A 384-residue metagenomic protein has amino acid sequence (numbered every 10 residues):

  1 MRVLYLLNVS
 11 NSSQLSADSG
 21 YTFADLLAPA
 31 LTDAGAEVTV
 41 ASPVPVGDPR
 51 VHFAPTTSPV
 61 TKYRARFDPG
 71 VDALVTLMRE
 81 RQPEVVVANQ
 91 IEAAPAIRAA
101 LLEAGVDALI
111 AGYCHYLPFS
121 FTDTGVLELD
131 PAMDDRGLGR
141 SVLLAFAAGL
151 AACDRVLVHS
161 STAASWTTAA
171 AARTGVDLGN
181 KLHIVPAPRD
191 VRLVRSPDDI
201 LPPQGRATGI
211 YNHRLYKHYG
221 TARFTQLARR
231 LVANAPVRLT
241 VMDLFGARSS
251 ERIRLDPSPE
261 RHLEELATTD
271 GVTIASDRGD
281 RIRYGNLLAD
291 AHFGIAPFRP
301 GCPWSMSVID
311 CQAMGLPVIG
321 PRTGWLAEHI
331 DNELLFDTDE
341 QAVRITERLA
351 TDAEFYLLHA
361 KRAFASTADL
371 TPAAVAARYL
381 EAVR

Functional and structural regions predicted by a protein language model:
M1-G47, R81, R229-N234: N-terminal subdomain of nucleotide-sugar transferases
V85-V87, L101-L138, L157: Active-site proximal beta-strand in glycosyltransferases
G139-N180, R189-V191: A short, active-site helix/loop in glycosyltransferases that binds the activated sugar's phosphate group
L157, I200-Y219, T225-V232, T240: Conserved donor-binding/catalytic core segment of Leloir-type glycosyltransferases
I253-I282: Nucleotide-activated donor-binding/catalytic signature segment of Leloir-type glycosyltransferases, i.e., the conserved
N286-P303: Acidic donor-binding loop of glycosyltransferase active sites
F293, A313-G320: Short hydrophobic beta-strand element within catalytic cores of glycosyltransferases and related nucleotide-activated
A353-V383: A charged, aromatic-enriched C-terminal amphipathic alpha-helix characteristic of glycosyltransferases across folds
